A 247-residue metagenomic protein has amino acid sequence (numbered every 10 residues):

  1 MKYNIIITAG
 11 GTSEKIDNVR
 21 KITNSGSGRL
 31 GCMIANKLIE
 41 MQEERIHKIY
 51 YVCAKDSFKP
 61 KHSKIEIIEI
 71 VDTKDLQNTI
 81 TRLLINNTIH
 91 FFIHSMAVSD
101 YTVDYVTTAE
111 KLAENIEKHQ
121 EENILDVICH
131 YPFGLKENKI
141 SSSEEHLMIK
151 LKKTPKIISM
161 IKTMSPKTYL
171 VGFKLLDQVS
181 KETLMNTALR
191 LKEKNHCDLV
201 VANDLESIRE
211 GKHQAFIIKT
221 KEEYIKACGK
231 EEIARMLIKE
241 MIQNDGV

Functional and structural regions predicted by a protein language model:
M1-V247: A cross-family phosphate/adenosyl-ligand binding-site feature
